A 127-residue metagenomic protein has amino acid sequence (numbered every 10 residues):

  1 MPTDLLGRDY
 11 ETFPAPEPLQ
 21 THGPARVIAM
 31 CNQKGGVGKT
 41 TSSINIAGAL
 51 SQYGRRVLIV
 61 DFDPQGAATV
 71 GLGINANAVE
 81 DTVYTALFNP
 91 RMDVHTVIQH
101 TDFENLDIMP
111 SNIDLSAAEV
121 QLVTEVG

Functional and structural regions predicted by a protein language model:
M1-G127: P-loop NTP-binding core
